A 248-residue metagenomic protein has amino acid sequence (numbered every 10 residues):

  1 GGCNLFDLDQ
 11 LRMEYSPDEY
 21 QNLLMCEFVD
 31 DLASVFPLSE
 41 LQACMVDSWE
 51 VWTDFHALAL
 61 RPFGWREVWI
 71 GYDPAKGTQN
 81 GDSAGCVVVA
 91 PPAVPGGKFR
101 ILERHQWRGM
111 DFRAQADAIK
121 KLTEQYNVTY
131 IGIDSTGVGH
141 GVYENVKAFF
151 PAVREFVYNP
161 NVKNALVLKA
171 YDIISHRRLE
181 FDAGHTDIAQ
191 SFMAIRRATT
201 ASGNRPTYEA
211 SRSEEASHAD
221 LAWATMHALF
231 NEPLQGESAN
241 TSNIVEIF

Functional and structural regions predicted by a protein language model:
G1-P74: ATPase catalytic-site recognition across NTP-hydrolyzing enzymes
F28, M45, D73-T78, R108 (+2 more regions): Short, flexible loop/turn elements at secondary-structure junctions
F63-P92: Gly/Thr-rich phosphate-binding beta-strand-loop-beta motif of the actin/hexokinase/Hsp70
Q79-A84, R108-Q115, S217-L221: Phosphate/oxyanion-binding active-site loops and adjacent basic polyanion-contact surfaces
A93-N204: Mg2+-dependent endonuclease catalytic cores in nucleic-acid-processing enzymes, primarily RNase H-like
R104, A219, M226-F248: Acidic two-metal-ion nuclease catalytic site recognized across multiple nuclease folds, prominently DnaQ/RNase D-T
N161-V162, S211-D220: Structural motif
A201-E215: Short, solvent-exposed helix-loop connector elements
